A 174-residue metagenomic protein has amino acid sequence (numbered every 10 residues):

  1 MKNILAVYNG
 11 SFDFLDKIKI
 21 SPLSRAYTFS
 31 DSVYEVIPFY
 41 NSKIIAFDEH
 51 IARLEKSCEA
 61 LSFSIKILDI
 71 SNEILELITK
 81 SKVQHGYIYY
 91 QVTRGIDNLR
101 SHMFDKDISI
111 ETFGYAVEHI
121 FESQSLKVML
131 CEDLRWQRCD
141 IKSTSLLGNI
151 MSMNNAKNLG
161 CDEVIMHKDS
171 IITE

Functional and structural regions predicted by a protein language model:
M1-K80, N98-E174: Helix-start/capping segments and mature chain N-termini
T79-R94, L99: Ordered, amphipathic secondary-structure segments that act as subunit-interaction surfaces in large macromolecular
